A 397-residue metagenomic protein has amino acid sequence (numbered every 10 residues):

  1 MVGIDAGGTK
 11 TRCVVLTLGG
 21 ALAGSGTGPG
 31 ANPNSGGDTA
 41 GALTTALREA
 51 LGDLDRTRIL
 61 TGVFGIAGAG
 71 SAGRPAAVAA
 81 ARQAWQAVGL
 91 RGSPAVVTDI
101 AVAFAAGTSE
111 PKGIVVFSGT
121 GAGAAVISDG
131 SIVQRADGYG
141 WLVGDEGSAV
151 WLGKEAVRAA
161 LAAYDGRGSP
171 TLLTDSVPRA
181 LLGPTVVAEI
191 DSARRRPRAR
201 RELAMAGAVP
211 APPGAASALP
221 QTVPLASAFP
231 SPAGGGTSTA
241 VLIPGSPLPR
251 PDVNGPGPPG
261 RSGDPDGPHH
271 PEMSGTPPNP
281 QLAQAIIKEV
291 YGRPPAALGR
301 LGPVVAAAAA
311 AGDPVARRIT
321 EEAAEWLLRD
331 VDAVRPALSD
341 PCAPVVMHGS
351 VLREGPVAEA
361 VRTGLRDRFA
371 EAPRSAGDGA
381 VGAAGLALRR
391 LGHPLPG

Functional and structural regions predicted by a protein language model:
M1-R58, A106-K112, A160-G397: ATP-binding/phosphotransfer module of carbohydrate and carboxylate kinases, centering on a glycine-rich
A6, K10-T11, G68-S71, A122-A124 (+5 more regions): Short, flexible micro-motifs
L22-V102: N-terminal entry module detector
P29, G65, A125, D137 (+1 more regions): Residues in well-ordered beta-strands of folded domains
V63, V116, V126, L386-A387: Hydrophobic alpha-helical membrane segments, chiefly transmembrane helices and signal peptide h-regions, characterized
V63-G70, S118-T120, A343-E354: Glycine-rich beta-strand-to-loop/alpha-helix junction loops that act as flexible
F64, G119, A156, L327 (+1 more regions): Residue-level signal for inorganic ion chemistry
A69-S192, S227-F229, G234: Phosphate-binding/catalytic loop of phosphoryl-transfer enzymes
